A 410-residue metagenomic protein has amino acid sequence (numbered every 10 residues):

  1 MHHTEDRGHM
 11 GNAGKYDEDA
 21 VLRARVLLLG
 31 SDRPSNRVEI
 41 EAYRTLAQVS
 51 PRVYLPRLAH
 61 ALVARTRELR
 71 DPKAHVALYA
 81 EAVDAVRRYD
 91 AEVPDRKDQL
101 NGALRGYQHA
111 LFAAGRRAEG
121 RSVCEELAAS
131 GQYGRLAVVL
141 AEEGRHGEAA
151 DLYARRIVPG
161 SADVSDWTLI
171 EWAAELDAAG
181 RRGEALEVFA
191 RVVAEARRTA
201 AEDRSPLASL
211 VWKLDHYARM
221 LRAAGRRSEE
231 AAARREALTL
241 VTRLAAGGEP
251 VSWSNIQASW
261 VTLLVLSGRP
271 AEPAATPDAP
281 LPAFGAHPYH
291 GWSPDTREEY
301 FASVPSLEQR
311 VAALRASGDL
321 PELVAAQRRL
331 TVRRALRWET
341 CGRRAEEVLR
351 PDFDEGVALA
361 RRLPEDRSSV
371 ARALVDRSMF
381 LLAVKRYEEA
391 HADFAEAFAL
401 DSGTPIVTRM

Functional and structural regions predicted by a protein language model:
H3-L29, V53-L69, D95-A110, A129-V138 (+5 more regions): Amphipathic alpha-helical repeat scaffolds of TPR domains
L29-R44, L69-R88, H109-E125, A141-R155 (+6 more regions): Helix-turn-helix repeat elements of alpha-solenoid scaffolds
Y43-L55, D84-L100, C124, S130 (+6 more regions): Flexible helix-coil transition and linker loops at the boundaries of alpha-helical arrays
V93, L111-S161, S165, L169 (+4 more regions): Extended alpha-helical scaffolding regions
A179-P282: Long, ordered, amphipathic alpha-helical scaffolds
L244-A245, D354-A358, P364, V375 (+5 more regions): N-terminal juxtamembrane/topogenic regions of multi-pass membrane proteins
